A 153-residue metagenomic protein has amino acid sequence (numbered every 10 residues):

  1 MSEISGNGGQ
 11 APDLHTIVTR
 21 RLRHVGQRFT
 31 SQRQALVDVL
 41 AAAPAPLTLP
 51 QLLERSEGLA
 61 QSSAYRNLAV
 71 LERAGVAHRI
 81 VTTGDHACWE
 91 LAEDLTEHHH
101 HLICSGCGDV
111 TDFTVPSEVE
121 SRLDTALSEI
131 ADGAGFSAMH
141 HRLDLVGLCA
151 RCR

Functional and structural regions predicted by a protein language model:
P12-G26: Short, Lys/Arg-enriched N-terminal segment that forms or immediately precedes the first helix of a structured domain
F29-S31, A43-T48: Short capping segments at the starts of secondary-structure elements
Q34-V39: Pre-recognition alpha-helix immediately N-terminal to the DNA-recognition helix within helix-turn-helix or winged-helix
Q51-R55: A short acidic, leucine-rich amphipathic alpha-helix
S63: Residues in the helix-turn-helix
L68-A69: Short, hydrophobic-biased segments on the C-terminal half of alpha helices that form "recognition helices"
A74-R153: Non-DNA-binding regulatory cores of transcription-related proteins, predominantly C-terminal effector-binding
